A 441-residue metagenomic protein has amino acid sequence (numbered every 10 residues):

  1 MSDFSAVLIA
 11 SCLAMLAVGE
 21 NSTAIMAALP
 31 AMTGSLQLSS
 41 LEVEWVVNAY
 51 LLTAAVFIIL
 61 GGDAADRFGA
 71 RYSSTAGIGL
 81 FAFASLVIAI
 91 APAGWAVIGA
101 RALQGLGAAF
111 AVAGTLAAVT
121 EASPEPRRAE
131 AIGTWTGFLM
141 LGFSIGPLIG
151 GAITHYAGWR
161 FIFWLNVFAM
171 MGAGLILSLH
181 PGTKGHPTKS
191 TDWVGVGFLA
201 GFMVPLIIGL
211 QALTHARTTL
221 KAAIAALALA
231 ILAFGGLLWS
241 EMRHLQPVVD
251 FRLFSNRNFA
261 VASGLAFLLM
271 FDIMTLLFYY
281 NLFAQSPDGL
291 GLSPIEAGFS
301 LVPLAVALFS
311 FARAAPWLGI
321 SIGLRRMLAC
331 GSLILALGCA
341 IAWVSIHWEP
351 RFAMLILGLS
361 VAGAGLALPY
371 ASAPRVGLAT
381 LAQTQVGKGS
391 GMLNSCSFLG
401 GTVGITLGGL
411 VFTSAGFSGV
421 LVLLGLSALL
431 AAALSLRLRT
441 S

Functional and structural regions predicted by a protein language model:
F4-E20, I25-A27, S40, K221-A222 (+1 more regions): 12-transmembrane solute porter fold
A28-I58, I98, L292-S300: Extracellular/periplasmic helix-loop-helix junction of adjacent transmembrane segments in MFS-like secondary
L29, G142-T154, L210, G404-F412: Small-residue (Gly/Pro/Ala) motifs that create kinks and tight helix-helix packing interfaces
A31, G62-D63, R67, A152 (+1 more regions): Membrane-interface helix termini in secondary transporters
S35-Q37, G69, I90-A96, A157-G158 (+3 more regions): Helix-breaking motifs and short loop linkers at transmembrane-helix boundaries and internal kinks in secondary membrane
N48-G62, V112-L116, V302-A314: Central cavity-lining transmembrane alpha-helices of secondary-active solute carriers, predominantly the Major
D66-V194, K221: Helix-loop-helix hairpins in multi-pass membrane proteins, especially solute transporters
H155-L265, L269-D272, L277, F299-S300 (+3 more regions): Hydrophobic transmembrane-helix bundles of small-molecule transporters
